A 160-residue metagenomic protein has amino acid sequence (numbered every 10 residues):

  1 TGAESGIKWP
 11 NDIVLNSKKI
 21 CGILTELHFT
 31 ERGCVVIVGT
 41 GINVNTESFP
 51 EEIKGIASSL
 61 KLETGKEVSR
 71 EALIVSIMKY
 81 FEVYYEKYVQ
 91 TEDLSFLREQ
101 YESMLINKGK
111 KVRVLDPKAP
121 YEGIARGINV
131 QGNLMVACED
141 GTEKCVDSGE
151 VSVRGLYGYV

Functional and structural regions predicted by a protein language model:
T1-S5, L15-V160: Long, positively charged amphipathic alpha-helical accessory segments at protein N-termini or as interdomain linkers
